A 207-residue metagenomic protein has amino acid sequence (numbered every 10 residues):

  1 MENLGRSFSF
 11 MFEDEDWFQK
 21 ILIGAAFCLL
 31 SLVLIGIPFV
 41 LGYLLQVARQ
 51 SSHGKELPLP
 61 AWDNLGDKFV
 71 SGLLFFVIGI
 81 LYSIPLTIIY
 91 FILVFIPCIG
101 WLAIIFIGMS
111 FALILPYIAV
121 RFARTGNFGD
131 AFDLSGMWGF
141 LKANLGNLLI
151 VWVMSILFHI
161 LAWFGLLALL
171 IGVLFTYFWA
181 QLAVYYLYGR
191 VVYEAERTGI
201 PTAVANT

Functional and structural regions predicted by a protein language model:
E2-L30, W62-I88, I114-F164, V192 (+1 more regions): Interfacial aromatic "cap" segments that immediately flank transmembrane helices in multipass membrane proteins
F12, I23, L41, L45-Q46 (+1 more regions): N-terminal, charge-rich interaction modules
L29-H53, V94-A131, A162-G199: Selective recognition of hydrophobic, aromatic-rich stretches within alpha-helical transmembrane segments of polytopic
R49-D63, I89: Membrane-helix interface/capping segments
F91-F95, L102, V153, L157: Alpha-helical hydrophobic membrane-insertion segments
